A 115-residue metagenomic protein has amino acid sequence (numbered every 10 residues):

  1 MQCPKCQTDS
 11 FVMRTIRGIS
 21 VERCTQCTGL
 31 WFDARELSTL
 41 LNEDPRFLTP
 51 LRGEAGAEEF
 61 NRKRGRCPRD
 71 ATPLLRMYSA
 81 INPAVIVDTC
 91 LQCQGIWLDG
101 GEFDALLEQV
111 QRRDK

Functional and structural regions predicted by a protein language model:
M1, V21, G29, R64 (+1 more regions): Residues immediately within or flanking Cys/His clusters that coordinate Zn2+ in small zinc-binding modules
C3-C6, C24-C27, C67-D70, C90: Short cysteine-rich clusters marking metal-coordination/redox-active sites
D9-F11, W31, A71-L74, W97: Cys/His-rich microdomains that often coordinate metals
D9-M13, R17-T25, L74-S79, V85-V87: Short, recurring structural edge motifs at helix starts
L30-F32, L37, I96-L98, F103: Short, structured motif recognition centered on aromatic/hydrophobic residues
E36-E58, L107-K115: Short, intrinsically disordered terminal segments enriched in charged and Pro/Gly residues
R52-I96: Short, solvent-exposed interaction modules
Q92, D99, F103-D114: Terminal recognition/anchoring or ligand-binding modules at protein termini
